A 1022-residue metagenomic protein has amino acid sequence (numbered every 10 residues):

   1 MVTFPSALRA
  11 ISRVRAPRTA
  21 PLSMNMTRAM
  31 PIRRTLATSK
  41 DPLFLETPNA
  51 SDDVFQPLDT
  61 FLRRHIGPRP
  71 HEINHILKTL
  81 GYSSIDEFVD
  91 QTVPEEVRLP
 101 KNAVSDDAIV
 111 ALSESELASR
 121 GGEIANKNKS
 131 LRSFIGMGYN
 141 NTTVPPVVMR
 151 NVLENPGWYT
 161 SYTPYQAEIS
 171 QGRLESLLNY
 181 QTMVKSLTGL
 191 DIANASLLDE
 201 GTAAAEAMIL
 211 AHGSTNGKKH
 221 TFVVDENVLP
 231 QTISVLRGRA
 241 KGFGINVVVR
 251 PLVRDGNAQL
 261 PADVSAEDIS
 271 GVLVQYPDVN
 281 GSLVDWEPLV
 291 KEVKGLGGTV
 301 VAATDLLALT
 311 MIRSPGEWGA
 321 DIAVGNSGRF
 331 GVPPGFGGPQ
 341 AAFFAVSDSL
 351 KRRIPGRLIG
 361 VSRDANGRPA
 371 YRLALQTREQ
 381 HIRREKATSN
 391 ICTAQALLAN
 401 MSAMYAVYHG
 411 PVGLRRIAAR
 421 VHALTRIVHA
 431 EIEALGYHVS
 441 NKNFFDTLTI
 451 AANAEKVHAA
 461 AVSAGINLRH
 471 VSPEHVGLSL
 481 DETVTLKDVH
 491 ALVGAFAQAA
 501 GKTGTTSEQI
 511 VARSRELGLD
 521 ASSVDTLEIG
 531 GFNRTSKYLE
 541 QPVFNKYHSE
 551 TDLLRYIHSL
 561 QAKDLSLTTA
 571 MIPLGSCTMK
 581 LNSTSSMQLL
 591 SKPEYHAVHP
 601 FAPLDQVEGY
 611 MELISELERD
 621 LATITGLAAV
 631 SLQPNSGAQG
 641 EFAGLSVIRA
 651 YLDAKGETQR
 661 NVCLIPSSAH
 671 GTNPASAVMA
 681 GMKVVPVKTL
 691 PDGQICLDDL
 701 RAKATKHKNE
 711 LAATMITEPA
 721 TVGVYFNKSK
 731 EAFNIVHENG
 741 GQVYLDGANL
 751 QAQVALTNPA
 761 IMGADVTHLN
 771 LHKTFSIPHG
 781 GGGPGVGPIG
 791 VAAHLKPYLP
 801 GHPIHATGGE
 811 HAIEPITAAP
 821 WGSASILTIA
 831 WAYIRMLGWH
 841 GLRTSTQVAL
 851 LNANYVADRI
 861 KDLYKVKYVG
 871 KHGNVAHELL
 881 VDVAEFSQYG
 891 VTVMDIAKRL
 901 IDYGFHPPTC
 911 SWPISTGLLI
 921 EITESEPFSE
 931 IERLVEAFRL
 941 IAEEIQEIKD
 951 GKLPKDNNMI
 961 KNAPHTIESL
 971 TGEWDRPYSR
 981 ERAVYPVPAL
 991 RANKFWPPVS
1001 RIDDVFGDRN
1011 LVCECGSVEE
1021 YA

Functional and structural regions predicted by a protein language model:
V2-H75, Q91-L131, T143-Y159, Y165-Q171 (+10 more regions): Non-catalytic terminal extensions of PLP-dependent enzymes
L80-V97, A320-G325, A764: TRNA-binding/sensing appendages of the translation machinery
E95-D107, E200-G213: Short, surface-exposed loop/turn segments at secondary-structure boundaries that line and modulate
G172, T202-A370, I432, G436 (+8 more regions): Conserved PLP-enzyme active-site core in the AAT-like
M183-A204, K218, F222: A conserved hydrophobic secondary-structure block that centers on an alpha-helix together with its immediately flanking
N194, V249, A302, N441-K442 (+6 more regions): A structural preference for short, hydrophobic beta-strand core positions in alpha/beta folds
M208-N216, G238, Q395-V407, I826 (+1 more regions): Proline/glycine-anchored alpha-helix kink/cap motifs
V332-A345, S349-L350, A394-L398, S479 (+7 more regions): Conserved phosphate/anionic-ligand binding catalytic regions in large, soluble enzymes, centered on
